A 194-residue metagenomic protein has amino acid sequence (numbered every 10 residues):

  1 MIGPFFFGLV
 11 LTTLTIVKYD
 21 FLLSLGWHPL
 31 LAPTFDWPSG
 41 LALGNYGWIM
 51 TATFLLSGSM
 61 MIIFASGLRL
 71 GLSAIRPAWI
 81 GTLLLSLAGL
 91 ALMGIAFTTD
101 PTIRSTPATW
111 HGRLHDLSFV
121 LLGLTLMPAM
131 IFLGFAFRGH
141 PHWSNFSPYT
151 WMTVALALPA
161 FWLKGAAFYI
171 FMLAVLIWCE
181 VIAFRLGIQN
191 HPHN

Functional and structural regions predicted by a protein language model:
M1-H191: Hydrophobic, aromatic-enriched alpha-helical segments typical of multi-pass transmembrane helices
N194: Histidine-acidic metal/acid-base catalytic patches
